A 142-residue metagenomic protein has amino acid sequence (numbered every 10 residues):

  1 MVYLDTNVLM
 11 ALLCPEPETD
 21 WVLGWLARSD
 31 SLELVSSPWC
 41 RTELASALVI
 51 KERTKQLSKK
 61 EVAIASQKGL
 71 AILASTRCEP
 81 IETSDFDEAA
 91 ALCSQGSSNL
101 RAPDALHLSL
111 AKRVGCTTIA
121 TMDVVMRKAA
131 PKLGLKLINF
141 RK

Functional and structural regions predicted by a protein language model:
M1, L108-K142: Acidic, PIN/NYN-like endoribonuclease modules and their adjacent C-terminal/linker elements
M1-C40, K51-I64, K132-L133, K142: Short, well-structured N-terminal submotif of metal-dependent ribonuclease cores
V8, C40, D85, H107 (+1 more regions): Alpha-helix capping/helix-boundary segments
V8-M10, L48, E52-K55, L73 (+2 more regions): Short amphipathic alpha-helical interaction patches enriched in hydrophobic/aromatic residues with interspersed Lys/Arg
S31-L34, S75-R77, R113-T118: Short active-site oxyanion
S36-T42, P103-L106: Aromatic- and histidine-enriched alpha-helix N-cap/loop-to-helix transition segments that scaffold the rims
L70-S97, D104: Acidic catalytic patch
